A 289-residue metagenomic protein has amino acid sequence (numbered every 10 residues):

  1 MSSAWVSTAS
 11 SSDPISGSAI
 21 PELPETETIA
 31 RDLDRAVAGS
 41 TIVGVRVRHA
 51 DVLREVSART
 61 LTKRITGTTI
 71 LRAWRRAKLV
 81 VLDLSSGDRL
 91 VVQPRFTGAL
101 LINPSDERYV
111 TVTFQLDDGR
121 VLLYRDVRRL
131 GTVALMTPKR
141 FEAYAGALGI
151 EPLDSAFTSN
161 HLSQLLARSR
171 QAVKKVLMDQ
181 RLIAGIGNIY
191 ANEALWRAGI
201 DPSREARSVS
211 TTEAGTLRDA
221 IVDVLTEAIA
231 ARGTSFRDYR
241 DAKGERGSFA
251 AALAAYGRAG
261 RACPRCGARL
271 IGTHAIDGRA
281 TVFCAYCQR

Functional and structural regions predicted by a protein language model:
S2-A4: Residue-level detector of structural "landmarks"
V6, S12-V133, A156: Gly/Gly-Pro- and Ser/Thr-rich, intrinsically disordered tail segments characteristic of DNA damage-repair and tolerance
G17-S18, L90-G185, Y190-R197, E205: Phosphate/anion-contacting hairpin/loop surfaces
I20-L23, P152, A156, S210-R218: Generic detection of long, well-ordered alpha-helical segments
G39, G67, G149-E151, G199: Glycine-centered secondary-structure boundary/capping sites
T41-T60, W74, S85, S163-R289: Basic, nucleic-acid-binding surfaces and adjacent catalytic neighborhoods in DNA/RNA-processing proteins
